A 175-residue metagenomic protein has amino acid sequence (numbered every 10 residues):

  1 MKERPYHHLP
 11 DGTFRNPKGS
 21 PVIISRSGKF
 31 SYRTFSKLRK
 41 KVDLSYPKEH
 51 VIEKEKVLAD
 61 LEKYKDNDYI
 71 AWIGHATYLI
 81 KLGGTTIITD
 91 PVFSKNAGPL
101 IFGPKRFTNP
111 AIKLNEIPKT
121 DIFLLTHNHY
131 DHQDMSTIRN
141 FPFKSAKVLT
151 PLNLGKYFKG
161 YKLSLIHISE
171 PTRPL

Functional and structural regions predicted by a protein language model:
M1-E116: Metallo-beta-lactamase
R4, F102-T150: Active-site metal-binding motif and surrounding structural segment of the metallo-beta-lactamase
A76, H129, L154: A generic "binding-loop/recognition-motif" signal
T77, T126, T172-R173: Ser/Thr-centric signal marking residues that sit in or immediately flank functional binding/regulatory motifs
D90, D131, E170: Acidic active-site catalytic centers that drive phospho-/nucleotidyl reactions and related ester hydrolyses
P151-Y157: Short, polar loop motifs at secondary-structure junctions
F158-L165: Helix-loop-beta element that forms the nucleotide-linked donor phosphate-binding surface in glycosyltransferases
I166-L175: Single conserved hydrophobic/aromatic residue that forms the stacking wall/gate of nucleotide- or nucleobase-binding
